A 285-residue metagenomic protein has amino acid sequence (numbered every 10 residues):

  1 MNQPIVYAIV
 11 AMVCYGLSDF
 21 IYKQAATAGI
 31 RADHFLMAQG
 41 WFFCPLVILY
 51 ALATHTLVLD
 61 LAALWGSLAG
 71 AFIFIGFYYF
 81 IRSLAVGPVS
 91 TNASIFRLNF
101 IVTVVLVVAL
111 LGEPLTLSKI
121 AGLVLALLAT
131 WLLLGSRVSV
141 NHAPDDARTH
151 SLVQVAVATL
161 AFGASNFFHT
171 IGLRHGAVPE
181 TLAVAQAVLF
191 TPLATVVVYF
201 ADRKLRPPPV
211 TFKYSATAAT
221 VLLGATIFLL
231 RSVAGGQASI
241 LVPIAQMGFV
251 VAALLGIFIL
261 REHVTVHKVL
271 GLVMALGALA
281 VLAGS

Functional and structural regions predicted by a protein language model:
M1-A71, F77-G87, G135-A156, H175 (+3 more regions): Membrane-interface interhelical linkers
M1-I9, I101-L160, H263, H267-S285: Juxtamembrane helix-loop boundary signature in multi-pass membrane transporters
V10, M37-A38, L68, I95-L98 (+4 more regions): Hydrophobic core positions of alpha-helical segments in small-molecule transporters and transporter systems
A25, F35, S83, I95 (+6 more regions): Hydrophobic/aromatic residues within transmembrane alpha-helices of multi-pass small-molecule transporters
D33, S90, T116, P179-T181 (+2 more regions): Residues that define the loop-to-transmembrane-helix transition and helix capping in multi-pass membrane transporters
W41-L46, I95-A109, L189-L193, A225-F228 (+3 more regions): Alpha-helical transmembrane segments of compact multi-pass small-molecule transporters, enriched in specific families
V47-H55, T103-K119, T159-R174, L222-A238 (+1 more regions): Hydrophobic alpha-helical transmembrane segments in multi-pass integral membrane proteins
